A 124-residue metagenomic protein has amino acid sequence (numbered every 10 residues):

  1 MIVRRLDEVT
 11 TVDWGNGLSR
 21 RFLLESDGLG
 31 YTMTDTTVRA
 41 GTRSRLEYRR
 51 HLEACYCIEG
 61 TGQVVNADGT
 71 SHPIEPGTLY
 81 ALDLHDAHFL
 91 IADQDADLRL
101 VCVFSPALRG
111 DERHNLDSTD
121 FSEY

Functional and structural regions predicted by a protein language model:
M1-Y31, R113-Y124: A short, N-terminal "cap"/entry segment at the start of jelly-roll beta-barrel domains of the cupin/DSBH fold
G17, M33-R49: Conserved short histidine dyad/triad with adjacent acidic residue
G28-Y31, R39-T42, E59-Q63, D86 (+1 more regions): Short, charged/polar surface micro-motifs in flexible loops or helix N-caps
T36, A54, A81, A96-E112: A short hydrophobic beta-strand segment most commonly corresponding to one strand of the jelly-roll/cupin
T37-V38, R49-V64, V103: Short, conserved beta-strand element in jelly-roll/cupin
R45-L46, V64-V65, L82, H88-D95: Short beta-strand His + acidic residue motifs that chelate non-heme Fe in jelly-roll/DSBH and cupin folds
D68-H85: Short acidic-glycine-tyrosine-enriched beta hairpin
